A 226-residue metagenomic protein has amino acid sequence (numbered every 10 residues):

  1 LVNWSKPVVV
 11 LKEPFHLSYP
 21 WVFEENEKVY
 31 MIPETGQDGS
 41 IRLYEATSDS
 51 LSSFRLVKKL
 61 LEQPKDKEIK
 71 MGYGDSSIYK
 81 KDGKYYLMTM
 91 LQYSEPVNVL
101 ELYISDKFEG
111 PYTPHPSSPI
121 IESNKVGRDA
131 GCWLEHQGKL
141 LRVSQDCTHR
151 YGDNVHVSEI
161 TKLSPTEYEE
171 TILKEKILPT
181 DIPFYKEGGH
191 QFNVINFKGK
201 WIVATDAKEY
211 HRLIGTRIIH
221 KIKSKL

Functional and structural regions predicted by a protein language model:
L1-L226: Carbohydrate-active catalytic/glycan-binding domains of CAZyme proteins, especially the secreted or lumenal ectodomains
